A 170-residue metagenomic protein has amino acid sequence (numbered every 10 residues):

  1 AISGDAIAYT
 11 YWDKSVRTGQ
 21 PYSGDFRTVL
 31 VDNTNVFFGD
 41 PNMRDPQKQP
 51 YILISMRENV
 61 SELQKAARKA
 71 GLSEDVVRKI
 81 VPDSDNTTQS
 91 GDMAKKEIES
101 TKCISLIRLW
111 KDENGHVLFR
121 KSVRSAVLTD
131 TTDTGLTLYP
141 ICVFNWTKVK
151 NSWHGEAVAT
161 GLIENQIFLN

Functional and structural regions predicted by a protein language model:
A1-N170: Extended alpha-helical, oligomerization-prone segments that build pores/tubes and scaffolds
